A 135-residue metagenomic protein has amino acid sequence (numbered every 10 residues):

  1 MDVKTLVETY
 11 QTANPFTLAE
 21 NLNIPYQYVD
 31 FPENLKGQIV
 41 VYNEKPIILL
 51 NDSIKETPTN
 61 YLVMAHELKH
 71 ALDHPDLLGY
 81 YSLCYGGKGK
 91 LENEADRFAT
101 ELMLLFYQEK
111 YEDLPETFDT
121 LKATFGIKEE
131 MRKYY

Functional and structural regions predicted by a protein language model:
M1-Y135: Active-site hotspot residues in diverse enzymes, especially metal/ion-binding acidic/histidine motifs
